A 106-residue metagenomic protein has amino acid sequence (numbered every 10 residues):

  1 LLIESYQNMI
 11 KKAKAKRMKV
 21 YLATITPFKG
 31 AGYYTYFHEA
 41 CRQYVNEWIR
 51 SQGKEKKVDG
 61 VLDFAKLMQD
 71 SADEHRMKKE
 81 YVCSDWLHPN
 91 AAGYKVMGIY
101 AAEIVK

Functional and structural regions predicted by a protein language model:
L1-Y6, R42: Charged helix-capping and loop-helix junction motifs
Q7-K14: Surface-exposed amphipathic alpha-helices with a cationic face
A15-V20: A short helix->loop->beta-strand "cap" motif at the edges of active sites that frequently abuts
I25-K106: Catalytic His-Asp segment of secreted/periplasmic serine-dependent ester chemistry enzymes
